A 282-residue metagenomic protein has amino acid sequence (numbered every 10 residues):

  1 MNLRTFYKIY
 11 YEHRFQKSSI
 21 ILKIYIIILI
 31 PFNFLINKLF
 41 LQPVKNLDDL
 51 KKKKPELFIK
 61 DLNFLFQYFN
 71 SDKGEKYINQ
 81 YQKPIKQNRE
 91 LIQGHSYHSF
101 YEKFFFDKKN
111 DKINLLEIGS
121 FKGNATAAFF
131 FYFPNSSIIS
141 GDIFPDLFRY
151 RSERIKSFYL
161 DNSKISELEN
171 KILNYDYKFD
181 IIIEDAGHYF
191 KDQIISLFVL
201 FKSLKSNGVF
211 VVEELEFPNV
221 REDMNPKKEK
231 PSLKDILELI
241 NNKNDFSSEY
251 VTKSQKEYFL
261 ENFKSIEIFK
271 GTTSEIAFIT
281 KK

Functional and structural regions predicted by a protein language model:
N2-I183, G187-V212, E216-K282: A short alpha-helical cap/connector motif
